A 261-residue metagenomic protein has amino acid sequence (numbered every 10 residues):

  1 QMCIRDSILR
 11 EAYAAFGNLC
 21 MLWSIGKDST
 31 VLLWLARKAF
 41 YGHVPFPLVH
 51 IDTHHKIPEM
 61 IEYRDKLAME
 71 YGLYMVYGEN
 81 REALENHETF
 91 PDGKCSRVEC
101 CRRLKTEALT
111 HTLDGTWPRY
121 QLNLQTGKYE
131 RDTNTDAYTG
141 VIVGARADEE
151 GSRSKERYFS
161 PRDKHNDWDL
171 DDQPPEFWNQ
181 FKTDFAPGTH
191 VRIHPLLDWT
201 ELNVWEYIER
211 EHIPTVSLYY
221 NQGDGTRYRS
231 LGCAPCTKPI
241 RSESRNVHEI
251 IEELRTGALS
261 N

Functional and structural regions predicted by a protein language model:
Q1, R5-N261: Nucleotide-activated chemistry modules centered on ATP-dependent adenylation/adenylyltransferase
